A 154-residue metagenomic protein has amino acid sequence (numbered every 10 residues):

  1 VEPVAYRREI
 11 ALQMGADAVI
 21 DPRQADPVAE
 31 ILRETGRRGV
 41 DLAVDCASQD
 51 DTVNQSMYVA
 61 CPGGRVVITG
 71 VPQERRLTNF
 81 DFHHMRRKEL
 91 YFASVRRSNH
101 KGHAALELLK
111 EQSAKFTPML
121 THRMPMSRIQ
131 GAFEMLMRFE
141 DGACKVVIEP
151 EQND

Functional and structural regions predicted by a protein language model:
V1-Q55: Adenosine-nucleotide cofactor-binding segment
P3-A5, P72, S98, E151: Residues in the short beta-alpha loop(s) of Rossmann-like NAD(P)-binding domains
Q24, S48, G70-V71, Q152: Short glycine-/small-residue-rich Rossmann-like dinucleotide-binding loops
A25, N54-Y58, N99-D154: C-terminal hydrophobic helical "lid"/dimerization subdomain of Rossmann-like NAD(P)H-dependent oxidoreductases
A47, G70-Q73, V95-S98, L120 (+1 more regions): Short strand-turn motif at the edge of the Rossmann-like AdoMet-binding core
A60-P62: Helix-to-beta-strand junctions that scaffold the AdoMet/dcAdoMet cofactor pocket in Class I SAM-dependent enzymes
G64-V67, N79-M119: Rossmann-fold dehydrogenase core element
